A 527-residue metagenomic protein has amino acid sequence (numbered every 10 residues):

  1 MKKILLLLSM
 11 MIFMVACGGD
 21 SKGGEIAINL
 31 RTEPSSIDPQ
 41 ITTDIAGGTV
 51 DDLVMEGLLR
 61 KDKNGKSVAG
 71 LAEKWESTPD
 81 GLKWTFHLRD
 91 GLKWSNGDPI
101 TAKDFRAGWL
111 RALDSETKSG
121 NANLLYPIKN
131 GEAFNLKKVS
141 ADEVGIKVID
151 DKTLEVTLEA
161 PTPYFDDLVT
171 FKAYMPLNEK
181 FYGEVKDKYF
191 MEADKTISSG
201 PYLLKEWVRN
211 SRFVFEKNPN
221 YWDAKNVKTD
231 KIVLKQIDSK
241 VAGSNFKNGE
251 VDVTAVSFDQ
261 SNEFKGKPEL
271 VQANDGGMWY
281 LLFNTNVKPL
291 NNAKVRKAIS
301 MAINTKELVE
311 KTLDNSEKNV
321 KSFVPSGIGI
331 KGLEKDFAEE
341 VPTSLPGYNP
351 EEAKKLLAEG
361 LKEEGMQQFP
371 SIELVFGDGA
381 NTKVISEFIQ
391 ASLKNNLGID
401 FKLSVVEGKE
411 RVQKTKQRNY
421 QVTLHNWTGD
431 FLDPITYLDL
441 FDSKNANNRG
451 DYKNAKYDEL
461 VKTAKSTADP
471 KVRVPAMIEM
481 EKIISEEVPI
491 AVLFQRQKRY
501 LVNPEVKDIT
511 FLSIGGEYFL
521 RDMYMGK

Functional and structural regions predicted by a protein language model:
L30-P79, I197: N-terminal lobe/hinge region of extracytoplasmic solute-binding protein
H87, R106, G120-E179: Surface-exposed binding/hinge segments that line and control ligand-binding clefts or catalytic entry sites
K152, L158-V227, K231, K240-V241: Gly/Pro-rich hinge or "lid" segments in bacterial periplasmic/extracellular proteins
R209, P350, K354, A358-G429 (+2 more regions): Ligand/substrate-recognition segments at binding pockets and active sites
N218-E263: Ligand-site clamp/hinge motif
N319-E359, G379-K383: Structural transition elements
P346, D400-R411, D439-P504, K527: Extracytoplasmic/peripheral linker and loop segments enriched in polar/acidic and small residues with frequent Thr/Pro
Y500-K527: Long beta-strand-rich cores associated with HINT superfamily self-processing modules
